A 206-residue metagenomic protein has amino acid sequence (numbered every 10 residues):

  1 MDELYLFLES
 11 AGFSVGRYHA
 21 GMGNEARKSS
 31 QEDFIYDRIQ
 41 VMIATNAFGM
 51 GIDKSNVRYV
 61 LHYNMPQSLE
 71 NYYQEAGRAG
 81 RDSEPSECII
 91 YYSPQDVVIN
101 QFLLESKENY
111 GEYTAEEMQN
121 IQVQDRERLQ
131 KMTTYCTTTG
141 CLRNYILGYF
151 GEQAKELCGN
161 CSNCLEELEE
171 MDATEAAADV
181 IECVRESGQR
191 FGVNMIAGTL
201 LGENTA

Functional and structural regions predicted by a protein language model:
M1-E116, E127, G151-A154, N163: Helicase motor core with emphasis on the C-terminal RecA-like subdomain
F34, Y92, C136, V184-G188: Short helix-to-turn junction characteristic of helix-turn-helix DNA-binding domains, especially the helix
M65, Y92-S93, Q122-D125, T139 (+1 more regions): Generic alpha-helical segment signature
I99, Y110-T114, Q124-R126, L142-N144 (+1 more regions): Accessory DNA-binding and partner-docking regions appended to nucleic-acid-acting proteins, especially the terminal
N120-F150: Short, charged low-complexity linear segments at domain edges
